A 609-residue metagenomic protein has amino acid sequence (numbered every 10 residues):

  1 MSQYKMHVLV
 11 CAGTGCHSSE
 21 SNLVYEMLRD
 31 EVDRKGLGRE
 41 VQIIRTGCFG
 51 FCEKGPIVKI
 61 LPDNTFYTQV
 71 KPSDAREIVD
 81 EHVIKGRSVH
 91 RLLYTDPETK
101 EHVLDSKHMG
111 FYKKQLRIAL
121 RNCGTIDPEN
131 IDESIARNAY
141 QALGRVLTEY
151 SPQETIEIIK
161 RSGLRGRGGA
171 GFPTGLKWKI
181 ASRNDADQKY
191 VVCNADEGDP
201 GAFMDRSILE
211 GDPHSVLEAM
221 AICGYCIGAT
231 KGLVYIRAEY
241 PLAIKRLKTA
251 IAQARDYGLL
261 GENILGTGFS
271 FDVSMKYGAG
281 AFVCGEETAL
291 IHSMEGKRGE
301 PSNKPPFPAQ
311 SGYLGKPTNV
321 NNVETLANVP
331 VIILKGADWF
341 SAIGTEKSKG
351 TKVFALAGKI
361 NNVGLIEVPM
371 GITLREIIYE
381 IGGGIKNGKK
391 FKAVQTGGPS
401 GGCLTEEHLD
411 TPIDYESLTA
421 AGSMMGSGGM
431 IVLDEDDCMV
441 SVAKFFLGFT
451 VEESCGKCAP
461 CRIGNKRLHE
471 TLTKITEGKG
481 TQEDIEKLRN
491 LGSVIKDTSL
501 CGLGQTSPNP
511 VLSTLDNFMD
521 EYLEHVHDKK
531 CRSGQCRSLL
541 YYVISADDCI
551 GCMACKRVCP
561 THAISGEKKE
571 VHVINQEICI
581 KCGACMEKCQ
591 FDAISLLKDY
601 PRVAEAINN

Functional and structural regions predicted by a protein language model:
M1-H7, S21-R45, P62-R91, A142-I159 (+10 more regions): Ferredoxin-type iron-sulfur electron-transfer modules in oxidoreductases and energy-metabolism complexes
V10, I126-E129, S134-Q141, V191-D205 (+3 more regions): Gly-rich Lys/Arg/Thr-decorated short loops/hinges at beta-loop-alpha junctions or inter-strand turns that position
C16, A139, I159-A181, G280-H292 (+3 more regions): Conserved phosphate/anionic-ligand binding catalytic regions in large, soluble enzymes, centered on
V32, A219-A221, M370-K386: Short amphipathic, charge-patterned alpha-helical segments
K54-V58, P460-K466, I544, A554-V573 (+1 more regions): Iron-sulfur cluster-binding cysteine motifs and their immediate structural context in ferredoxin-like electron-transfer
L93-S162, L314, N321-G336: Flexible inter-domain linker/hinge segments
Q115, I244-M370, G382: Hydrophobic alpha-helical positions that pack around
G350-N362, V368, R532-I580, A584: C-terminal accessory/binding modules appended to enzymatic or scaffolding proteins
